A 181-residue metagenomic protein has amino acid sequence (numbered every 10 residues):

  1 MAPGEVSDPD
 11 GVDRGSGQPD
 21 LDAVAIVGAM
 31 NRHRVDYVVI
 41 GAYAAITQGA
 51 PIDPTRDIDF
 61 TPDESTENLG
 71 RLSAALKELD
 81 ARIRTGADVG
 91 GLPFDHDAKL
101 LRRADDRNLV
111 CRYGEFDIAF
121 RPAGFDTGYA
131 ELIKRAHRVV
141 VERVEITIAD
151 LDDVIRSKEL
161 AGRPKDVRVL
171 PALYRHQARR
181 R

Functional and structural regions predicted by a protein language model:
M1-R181: Compositionally biased terminal segments of proteins
